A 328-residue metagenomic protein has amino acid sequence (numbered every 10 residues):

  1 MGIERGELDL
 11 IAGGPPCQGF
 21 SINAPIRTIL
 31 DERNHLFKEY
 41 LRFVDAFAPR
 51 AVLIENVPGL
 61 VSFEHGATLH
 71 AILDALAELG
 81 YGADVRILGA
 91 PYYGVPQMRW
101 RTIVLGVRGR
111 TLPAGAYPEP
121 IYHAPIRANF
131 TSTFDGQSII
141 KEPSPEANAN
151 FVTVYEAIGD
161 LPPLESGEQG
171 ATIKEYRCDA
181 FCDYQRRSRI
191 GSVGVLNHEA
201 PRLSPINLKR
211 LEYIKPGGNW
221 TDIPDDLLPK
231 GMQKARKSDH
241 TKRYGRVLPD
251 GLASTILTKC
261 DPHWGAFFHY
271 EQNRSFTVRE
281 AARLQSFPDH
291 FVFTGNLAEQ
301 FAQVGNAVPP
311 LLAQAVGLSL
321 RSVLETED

Functional and structural regions predicted by a protein language model:
G2-L8, I22-K230: Class I S-adenosyl-L-methionine
L8-G14: Short SAM/SAH-binding signature in class I
G13, I54, T258: Redox-cofactor binding/interface segments in oxidoreductases and associated redox assembly factors
G14, A51, S275-V278: Short aromatic/basic micro-patch
G14-P15, A48, V308: Hydrophobic alpha-helix-in-membranes signature
Q18: Active-site beta-alpha loop architecture of Rossmann-like, nucleotide-cofactor-dependent enzymes
P163-D328: C-terminal target-recognition/interaction regions appended to catalytic cores
